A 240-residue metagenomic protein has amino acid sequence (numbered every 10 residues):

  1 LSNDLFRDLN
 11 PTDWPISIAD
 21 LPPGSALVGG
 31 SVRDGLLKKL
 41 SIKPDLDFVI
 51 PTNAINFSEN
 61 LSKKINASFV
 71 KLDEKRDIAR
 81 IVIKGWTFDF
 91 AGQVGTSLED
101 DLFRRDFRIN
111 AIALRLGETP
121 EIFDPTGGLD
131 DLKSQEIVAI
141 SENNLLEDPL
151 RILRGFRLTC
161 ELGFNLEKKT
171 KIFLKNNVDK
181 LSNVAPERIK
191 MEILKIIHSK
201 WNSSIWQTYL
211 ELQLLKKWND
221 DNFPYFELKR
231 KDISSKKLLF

Functional and structural regions predicted by a protein language model:
L1-F240: Catalytic cores of the polymerase beta-like nucleotidyltransferase superfamily and closely associated nucleotide
